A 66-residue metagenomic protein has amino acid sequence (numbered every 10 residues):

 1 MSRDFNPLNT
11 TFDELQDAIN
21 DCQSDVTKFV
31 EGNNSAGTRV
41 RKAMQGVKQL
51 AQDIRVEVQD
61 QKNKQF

Functional and structural regions predicted by a protein language model:
M1-D25: N-terminal acidic leader/helix
S2-N9, V58-F66: Membrane-interface helix-loop junctions in multi-pass transporters/channels
I19, Q23-V26, K48-A51, R55-V58: A structural signal for well-ordered alpha-helices, especially hydrophobic packing surfaces of coiled-coils
G37-Q45: Short, charged, amphipathic alpha-helical segments
